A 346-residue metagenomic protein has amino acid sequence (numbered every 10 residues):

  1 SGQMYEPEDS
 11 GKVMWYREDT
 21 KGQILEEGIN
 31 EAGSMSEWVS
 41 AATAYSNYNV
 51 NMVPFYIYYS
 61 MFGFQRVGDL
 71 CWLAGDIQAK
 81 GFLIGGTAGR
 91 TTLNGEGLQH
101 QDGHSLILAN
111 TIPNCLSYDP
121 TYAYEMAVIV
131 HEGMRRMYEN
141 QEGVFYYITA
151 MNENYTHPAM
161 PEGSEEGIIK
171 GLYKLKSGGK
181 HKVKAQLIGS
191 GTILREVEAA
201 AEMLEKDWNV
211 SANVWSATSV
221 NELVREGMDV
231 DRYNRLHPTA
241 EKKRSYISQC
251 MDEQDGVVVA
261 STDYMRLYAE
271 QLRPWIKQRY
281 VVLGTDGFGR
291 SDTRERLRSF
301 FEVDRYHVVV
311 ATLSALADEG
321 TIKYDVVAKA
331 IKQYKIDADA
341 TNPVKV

Functional and structural regions predicted by a protein language model:
S1-T111, E125-H131, E198, A269-E270: Thiamine diphosphate
V13, T91-H100, H104, N110 (+3 more regions): Thiamine diphosphate
L25-E26, F55-I57, L116-D119, L187-I188: Short catalytic-loop micro-motif centered on adjacent basic/acidic residues
